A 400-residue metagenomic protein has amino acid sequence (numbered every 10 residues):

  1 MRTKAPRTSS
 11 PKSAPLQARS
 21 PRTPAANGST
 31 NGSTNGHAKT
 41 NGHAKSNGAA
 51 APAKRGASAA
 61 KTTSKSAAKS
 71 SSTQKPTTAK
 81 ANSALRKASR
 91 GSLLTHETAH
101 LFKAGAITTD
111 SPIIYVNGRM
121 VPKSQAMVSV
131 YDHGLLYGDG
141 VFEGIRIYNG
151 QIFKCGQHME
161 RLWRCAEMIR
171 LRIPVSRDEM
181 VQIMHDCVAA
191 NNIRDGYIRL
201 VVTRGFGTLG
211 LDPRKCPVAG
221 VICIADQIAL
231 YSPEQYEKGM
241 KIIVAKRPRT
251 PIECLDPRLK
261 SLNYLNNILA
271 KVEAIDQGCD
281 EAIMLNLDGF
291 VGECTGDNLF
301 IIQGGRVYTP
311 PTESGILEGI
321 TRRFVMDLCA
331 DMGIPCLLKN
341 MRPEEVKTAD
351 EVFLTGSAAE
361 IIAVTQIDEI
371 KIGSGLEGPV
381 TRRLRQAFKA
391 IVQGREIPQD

Functional and structural regions predicted by a protein language model:
R2-K12, R19-R22, N27, N31 (+8 more regions): Conserved alpha/beta cores of soluble small-molecule-handling proteins
I283-N286, F290-T312: Glycine- and Gly-Pro-enriched alpha-helical subdomains that act as flexible, kink-prone "lid/hinge" or packing modules
T321-R322: Secondary-structure junction motif
